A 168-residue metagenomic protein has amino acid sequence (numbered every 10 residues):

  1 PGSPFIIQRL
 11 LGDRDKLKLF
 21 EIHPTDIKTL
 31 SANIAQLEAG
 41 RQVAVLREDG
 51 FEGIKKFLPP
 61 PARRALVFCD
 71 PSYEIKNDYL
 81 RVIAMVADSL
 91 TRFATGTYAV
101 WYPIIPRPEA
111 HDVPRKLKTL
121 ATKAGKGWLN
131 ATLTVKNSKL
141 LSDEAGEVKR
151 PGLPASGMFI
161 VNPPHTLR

Functional and structural regions predicted by a protein language model:
P1-R168: Class I S-adenosyl-L-methionine-dependent methyltransferase catalytic core
